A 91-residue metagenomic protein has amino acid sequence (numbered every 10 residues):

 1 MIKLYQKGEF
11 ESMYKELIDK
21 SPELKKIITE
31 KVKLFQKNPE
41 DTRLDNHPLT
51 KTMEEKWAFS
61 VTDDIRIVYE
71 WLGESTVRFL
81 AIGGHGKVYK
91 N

Functional and structural regions predicted by a protein language model:
M1-K7: Conserved N-terminal entry element of GNAT/NAT acetyltransferase domains
K3, S12-K26, F59-R66, E70-N91: Enriched for short, Lys/Arg-rich terminal
E9, E54, G84: Residues that form or immediately flank small-molecule/cofactor binding pockets and catalytic motifs
K25-K33: PIN-domain endoribonuclease scaffold, especially VapC-family toxins
K31, D45, E55, D63-I65 (+1 more regions): A generic structural signal for short beta-strands and their flanking turns/coil linkers
L34-F59: A short, surface-exposed loop/turn module that caps and links secondary-structure elements
